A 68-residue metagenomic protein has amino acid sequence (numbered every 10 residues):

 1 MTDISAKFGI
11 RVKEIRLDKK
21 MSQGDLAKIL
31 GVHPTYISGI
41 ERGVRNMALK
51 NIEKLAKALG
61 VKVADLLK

Functional and structural regions predicted by a protein language model:
M1-K7: A detector for short, charged/polar N-terminal pre-domain segments
A6, L17-D18, N46: Short amphipathic helical patch at the helix-1/turn junction of helix-turn-helix
I10-D25, I29, K54: Short basic helix-loop element that most often maps to the first helix and adjoining turn of HTH DNA-binding modules
V12, L26-A27, I37-I40, L66: Conserved hydrophobic/aromatic packing and binding residues within compact polymer-binding modules
G31-R45: Recognition helix of helix-turn-helix/homeodomain-like DNA-binding domains that insert into the DNA major groove
R42, V61, K68: Short, conserved catalytic or interaction motifs in soluble domains
K50-D65: DNA major-groove recognition helix of helix-turn-helix/homeodomain DNA-binding modules
